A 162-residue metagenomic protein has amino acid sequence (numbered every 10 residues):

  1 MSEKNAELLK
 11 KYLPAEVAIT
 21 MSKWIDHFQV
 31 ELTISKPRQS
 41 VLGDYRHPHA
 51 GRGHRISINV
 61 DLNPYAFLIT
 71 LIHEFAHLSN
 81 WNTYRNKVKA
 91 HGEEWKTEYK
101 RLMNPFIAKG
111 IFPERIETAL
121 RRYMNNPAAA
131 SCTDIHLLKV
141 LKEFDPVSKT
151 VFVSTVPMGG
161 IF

Functional and structural regions predicted by a protein language model:
E3-P48, R55, D61, R85-F162: Metalloprotease/metallohydrolase-associated module, dominated by Zn2+-dependent proteases
P64: Conserved short loop/helix modules at catalytic or binding sites in compact beta-alpha or helix-hairpin-helix contexts
I69-N82: Active-site recognition of the HExxH zinc-binding catalytic motif
